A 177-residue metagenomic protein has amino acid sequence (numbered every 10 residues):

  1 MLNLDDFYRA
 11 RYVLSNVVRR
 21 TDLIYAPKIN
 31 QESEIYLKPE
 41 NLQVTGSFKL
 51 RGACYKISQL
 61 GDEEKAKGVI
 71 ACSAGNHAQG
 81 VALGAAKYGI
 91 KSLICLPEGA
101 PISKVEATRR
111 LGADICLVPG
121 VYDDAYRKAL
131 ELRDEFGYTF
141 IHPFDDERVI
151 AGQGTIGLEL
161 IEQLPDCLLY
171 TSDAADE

Functional and structural regions predicted by a protein language model:
M1-D173: PLP-dependent amino-acid enzyme catalytic core
